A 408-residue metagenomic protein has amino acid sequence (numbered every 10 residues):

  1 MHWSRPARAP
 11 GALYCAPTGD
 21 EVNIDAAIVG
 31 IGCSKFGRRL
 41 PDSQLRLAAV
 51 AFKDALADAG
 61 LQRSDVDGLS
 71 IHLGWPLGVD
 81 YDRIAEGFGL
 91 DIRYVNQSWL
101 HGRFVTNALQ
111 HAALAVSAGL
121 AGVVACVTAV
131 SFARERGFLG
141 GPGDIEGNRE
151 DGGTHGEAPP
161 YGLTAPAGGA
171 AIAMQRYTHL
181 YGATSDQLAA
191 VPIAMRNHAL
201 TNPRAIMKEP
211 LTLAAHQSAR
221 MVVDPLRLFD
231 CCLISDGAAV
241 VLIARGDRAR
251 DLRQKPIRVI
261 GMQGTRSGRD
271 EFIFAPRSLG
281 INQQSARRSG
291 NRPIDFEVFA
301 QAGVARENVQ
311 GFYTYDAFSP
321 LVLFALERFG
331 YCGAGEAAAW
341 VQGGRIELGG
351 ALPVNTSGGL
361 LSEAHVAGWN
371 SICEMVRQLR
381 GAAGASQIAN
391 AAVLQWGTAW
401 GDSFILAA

Functional and structural regions predicted by a protein language model:
A9-P10, A16: Short, low-complexity intrinsically disordered segments enriched in A/P/G/S/L with frequent Arg, especially at protein
G19-D42, A190, M221-S289, P293 (+7 more regions): Condensing-enzyme catalytic core mediating Claisen C-C bond formation in acyl metabolism
G19-F104, H111, A115, A173 (+8 more regions): Conserved active-site "lid/cap" helical segment
E21-N23, L73-G169, M207-L233, T265-R269 (+2 more regions): Conserved catalytic cysteine-centered active-site region of acyl-thioester-dependent Claisen-condensing enzymes
R63-H72, Y94-Q97, V124-A129, D186-A194 (+5 more regions): Beta-strand segments within the central parallel beta-sheet cores of soluble alpha/beta enzyme folds
W75-A85, R269-A275, D316-A338, W400-L406: Short glycine/threonine-rich loop-to-helix capping motif typified by GTGT followed within a few residues by an Asp-Pro
L100-V130, A167-T201, V241-D247, E363-A383: Active-site-proximal alpha-helical scaffold in enzymes
